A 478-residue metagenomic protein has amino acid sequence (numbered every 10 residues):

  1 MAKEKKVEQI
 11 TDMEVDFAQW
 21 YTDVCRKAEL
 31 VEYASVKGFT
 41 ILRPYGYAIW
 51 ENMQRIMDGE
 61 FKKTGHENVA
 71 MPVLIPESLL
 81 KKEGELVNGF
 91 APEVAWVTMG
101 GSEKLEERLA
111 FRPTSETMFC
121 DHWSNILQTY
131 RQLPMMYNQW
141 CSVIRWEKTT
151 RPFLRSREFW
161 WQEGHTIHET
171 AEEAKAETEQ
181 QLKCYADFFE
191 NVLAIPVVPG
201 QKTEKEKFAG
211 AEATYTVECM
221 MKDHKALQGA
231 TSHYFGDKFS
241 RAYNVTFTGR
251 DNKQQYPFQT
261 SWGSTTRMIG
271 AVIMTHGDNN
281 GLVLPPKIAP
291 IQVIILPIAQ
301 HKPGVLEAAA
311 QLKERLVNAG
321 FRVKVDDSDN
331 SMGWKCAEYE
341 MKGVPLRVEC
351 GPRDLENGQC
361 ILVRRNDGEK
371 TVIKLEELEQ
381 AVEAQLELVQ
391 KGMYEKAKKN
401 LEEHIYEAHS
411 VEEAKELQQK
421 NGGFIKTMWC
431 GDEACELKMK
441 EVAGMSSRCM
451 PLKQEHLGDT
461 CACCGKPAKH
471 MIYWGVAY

Functional and structural regions predicted by a protein language model:
M1-Y478: NTP/phosphate- and nucleic-acid-binding module
